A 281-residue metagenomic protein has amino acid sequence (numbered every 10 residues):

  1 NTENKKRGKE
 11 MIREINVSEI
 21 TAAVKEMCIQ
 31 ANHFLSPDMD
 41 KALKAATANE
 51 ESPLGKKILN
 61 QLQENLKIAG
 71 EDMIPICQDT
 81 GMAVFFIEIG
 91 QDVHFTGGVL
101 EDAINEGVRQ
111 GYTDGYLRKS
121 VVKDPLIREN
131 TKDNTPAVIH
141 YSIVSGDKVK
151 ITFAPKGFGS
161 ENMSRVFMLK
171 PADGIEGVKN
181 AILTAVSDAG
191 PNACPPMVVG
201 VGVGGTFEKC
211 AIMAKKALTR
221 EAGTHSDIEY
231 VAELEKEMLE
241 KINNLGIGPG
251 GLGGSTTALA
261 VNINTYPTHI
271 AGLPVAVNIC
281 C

Functional and structural regions predicted by a protein language model:
N1-E10: Short, Lys/Arg-enriched N-terminal segments with co-localized hydrophobic residues within the first ~10-30 amino acids
E10-V201, T206-C281: Non-transmembrane, aqueous-exposed alpha-helical and coiled segments at domain scale
